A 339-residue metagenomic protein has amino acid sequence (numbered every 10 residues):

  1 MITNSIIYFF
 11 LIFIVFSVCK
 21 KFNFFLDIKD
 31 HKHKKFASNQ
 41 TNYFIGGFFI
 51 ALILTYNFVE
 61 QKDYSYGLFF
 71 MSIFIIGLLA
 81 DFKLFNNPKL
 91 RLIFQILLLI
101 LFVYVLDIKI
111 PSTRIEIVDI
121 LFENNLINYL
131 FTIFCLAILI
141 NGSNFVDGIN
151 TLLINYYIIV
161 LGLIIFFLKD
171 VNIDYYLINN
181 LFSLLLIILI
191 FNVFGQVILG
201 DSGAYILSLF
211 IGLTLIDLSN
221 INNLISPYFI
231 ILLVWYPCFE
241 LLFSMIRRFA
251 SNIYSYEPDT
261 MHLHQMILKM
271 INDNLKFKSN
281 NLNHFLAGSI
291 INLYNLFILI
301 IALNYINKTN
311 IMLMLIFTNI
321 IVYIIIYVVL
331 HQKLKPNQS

Functional and structural regions predicted by a protein language model:
M1-C238: "…together with the soluble PPM/PP2C metallo-phosphatase catalytic core" -> "…together with the soluble PPM/PP2C
S17-N42, F243-N281: Cytosolic, membrane-interface loops and tails of multi-pass inner-membrane proteins
T41-F49, A204, N280-Y294: Select subsegments of transmembrane alpha-helices in polytopic membrane proteins, especially boundary-proximal
L54-N57, H284-I306: Alpha-helical transmembrane segments and their membrane-interface junctions in multi-pass membrane proteins
I73-L79, L84, R91, I306-S339: Alpha-helical transmembrane segments and their immediate juxtamembrane interface regions
N192-V193, L218-I221, F243, A302-K308: Transmembrane helix-loop junctions in multi-pass membrane proteins
N223-Y228, M245, E257-P258, I311-M314: Extended hydrophobic-aromatic, low-complexity segments
F239-R247, S251, I326-L330, L334: Membrane-helix cytosolic exit motif
